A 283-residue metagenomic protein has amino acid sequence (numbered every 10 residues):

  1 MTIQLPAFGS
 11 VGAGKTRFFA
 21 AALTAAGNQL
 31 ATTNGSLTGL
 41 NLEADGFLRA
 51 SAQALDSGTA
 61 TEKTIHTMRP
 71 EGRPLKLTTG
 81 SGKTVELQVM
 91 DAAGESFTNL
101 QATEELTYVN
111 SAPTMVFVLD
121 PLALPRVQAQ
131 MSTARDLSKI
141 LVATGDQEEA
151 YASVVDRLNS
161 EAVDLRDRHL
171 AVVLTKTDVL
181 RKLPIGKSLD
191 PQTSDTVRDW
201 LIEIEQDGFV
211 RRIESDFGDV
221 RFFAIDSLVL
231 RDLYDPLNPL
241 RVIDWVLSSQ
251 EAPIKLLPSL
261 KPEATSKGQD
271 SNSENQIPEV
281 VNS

Functional and structural regions predicted by a protein language model:
M1, G14, N110-S111, R166: Residue-level preference for short coil/turn positions at secondary-structure junctions
M1-R69, T78-Q88: Conserved G1/Walker A P-loop phosphate-binding module
Q4-G12, E95, A102-E105, L141-T144 (+1 more regions): Short, charged/polar micro-motifs that form catalytic or ligand-binding hotspots
K15-T16, V89, V118, V173: Generic enzyme active-site microenvironment
D45-R49, A60, E86-D91, L141-D146 (+1 more regions): N-terminal start-of-chain detector that recognizes signal peptides and the immediate post-cleavage beginning
K63-T133, Y234-L237: Switch II of P-loop NTPase G domains
S111-T114, V118-Q130, R135-S283: Conserved GTP-binding G-domain of TRAFAC-class P-loop NTPases and closely related GTPase folds
